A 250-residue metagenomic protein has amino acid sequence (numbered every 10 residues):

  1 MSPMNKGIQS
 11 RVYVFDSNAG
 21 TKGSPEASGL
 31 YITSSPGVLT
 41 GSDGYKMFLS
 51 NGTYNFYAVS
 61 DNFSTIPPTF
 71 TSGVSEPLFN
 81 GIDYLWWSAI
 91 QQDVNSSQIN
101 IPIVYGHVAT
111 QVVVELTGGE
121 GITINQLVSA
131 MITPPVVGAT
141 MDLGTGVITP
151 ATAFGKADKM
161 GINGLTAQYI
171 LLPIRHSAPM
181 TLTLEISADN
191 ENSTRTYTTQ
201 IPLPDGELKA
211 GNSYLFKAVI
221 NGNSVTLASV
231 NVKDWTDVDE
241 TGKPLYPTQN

Functional and structural regions predicted by a protein language model:
M1-N250: Sec-type signal peptide cleavage vicinity
